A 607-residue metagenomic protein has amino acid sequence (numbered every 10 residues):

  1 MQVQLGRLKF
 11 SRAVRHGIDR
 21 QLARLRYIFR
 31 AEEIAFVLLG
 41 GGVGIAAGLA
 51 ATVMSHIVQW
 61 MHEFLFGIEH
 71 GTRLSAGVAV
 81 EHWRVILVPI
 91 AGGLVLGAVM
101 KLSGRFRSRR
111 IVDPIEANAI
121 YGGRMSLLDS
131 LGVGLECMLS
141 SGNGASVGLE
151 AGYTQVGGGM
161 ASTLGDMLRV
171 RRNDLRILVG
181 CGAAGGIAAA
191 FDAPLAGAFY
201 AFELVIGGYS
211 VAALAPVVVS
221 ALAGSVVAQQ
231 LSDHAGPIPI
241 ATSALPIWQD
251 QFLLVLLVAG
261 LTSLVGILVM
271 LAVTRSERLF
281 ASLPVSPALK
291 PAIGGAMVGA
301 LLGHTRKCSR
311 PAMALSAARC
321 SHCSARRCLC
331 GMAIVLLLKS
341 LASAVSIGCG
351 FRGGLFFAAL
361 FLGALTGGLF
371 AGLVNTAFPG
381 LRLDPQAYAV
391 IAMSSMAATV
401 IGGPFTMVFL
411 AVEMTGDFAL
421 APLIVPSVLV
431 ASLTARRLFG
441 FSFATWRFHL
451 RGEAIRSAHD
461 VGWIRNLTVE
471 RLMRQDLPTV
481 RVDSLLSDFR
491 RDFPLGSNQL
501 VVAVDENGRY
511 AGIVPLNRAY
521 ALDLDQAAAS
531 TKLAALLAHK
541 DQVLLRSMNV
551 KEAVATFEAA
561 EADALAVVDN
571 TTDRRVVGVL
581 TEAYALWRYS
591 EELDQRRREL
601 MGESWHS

Functional and structural regions predicted by a protein language model:
M1-N466, E470, Q475-F489, N498-V501 (+3 more regions): Alpha-helical transmembrane segments and immediately membrane-proximal extracytoplasmic
G353, G402, V430, L472 (+5 more regions): Hydrophobic, well-ordered secondary-structure elements that form the walls of internal hydrophobic environments
F409, A511-A519, V577-A585: Short hydrophobic beta-strand motif reused across regulatory alpha/beta modules
A454, I464-L477, S484-L485, P515-R518 (+3 more regions): Bateman (tandem CBS) regulatory domains
V480-N498, V504-D505, A521-Q526, S530 (+2 more regions): The conserved cystathionine-beta-synthase
E506-R509, T571-R575: Flexible loop/coil segments at beta-strand boundaries within sensory signal-transduction domains
E582-S607: Juxtadomain coupling helices with adjacent low-complexity linkers
